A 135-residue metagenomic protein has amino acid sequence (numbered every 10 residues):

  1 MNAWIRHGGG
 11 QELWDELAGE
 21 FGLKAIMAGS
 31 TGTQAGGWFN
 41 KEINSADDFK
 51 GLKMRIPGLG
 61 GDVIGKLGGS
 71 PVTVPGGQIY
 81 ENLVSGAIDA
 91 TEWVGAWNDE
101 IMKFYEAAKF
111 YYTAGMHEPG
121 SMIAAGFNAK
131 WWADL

Functional and structural regions predicted by a protein language model:
M1, G10-L135: N-terminal secretory/targeting leader peptides
W4-I5: A structural signal for hydrophobic alpha-helical transmembrane segments in multi-pass membrane proteins
